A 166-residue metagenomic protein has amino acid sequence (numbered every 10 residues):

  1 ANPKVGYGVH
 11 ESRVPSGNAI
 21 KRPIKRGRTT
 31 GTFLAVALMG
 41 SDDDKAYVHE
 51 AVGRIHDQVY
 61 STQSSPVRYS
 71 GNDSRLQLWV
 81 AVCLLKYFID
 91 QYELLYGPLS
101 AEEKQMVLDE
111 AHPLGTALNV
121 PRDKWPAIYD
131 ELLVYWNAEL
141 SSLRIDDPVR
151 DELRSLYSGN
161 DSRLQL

Functional and structural regions predicted by a protein language model:
A1-L166: Mature, function-bearing regions of proteins
